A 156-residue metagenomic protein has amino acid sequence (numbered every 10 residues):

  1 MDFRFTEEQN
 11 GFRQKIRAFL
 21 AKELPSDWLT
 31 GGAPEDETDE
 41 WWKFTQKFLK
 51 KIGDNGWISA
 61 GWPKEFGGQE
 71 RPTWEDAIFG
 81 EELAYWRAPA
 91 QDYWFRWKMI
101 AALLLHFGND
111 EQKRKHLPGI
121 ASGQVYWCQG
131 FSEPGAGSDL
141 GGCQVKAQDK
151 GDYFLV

Functional and structural regions predicted by a protein language model:
M1-T30, W57-I58, E70, Q148-K150: Flavin-dependent oxidoreductase catalytic core characteristic of acyl-CoA dehydrogenase/oxidase-like enzymes
R4, E8, F12, E37-E40 (+4 more regions): Catalytic cores of large soluble enzymes that bind and process phosphate-bearing ligands
I16-K22, S26, E81-E82, G108-K115 (+1 more regions): Long, well-ordered alpha-helical segments
D27-I52: Short secondary-structure junction/hinge motifs that connect adjacent elements
G32-E40, K64-G68, I100-H106, S132-G135: Conserved short loop/turn motifs at secondary-structure junctions
Q46-G123: Internal helix-loop-helix
G68-Q69, E111-V156: Glycine-rich, Trp-frequent "lid" loop and neighboring beta-strands that shape and gate the flavin cofactor pocket
